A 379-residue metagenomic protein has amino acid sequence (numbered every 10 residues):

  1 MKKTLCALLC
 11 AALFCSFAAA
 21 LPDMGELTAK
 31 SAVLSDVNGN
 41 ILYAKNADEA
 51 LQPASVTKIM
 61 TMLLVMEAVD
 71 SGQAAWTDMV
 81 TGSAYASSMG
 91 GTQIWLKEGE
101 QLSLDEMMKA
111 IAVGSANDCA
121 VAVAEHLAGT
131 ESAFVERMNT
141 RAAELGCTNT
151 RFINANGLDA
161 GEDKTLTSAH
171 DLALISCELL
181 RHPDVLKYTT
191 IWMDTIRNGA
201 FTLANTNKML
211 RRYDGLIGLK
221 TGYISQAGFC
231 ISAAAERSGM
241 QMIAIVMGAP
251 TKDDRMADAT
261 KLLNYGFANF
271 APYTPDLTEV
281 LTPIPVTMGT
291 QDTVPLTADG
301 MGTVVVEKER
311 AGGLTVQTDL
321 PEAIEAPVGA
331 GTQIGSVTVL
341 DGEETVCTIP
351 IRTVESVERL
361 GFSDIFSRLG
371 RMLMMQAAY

Functional and structural regions predicted by a protein language model:
M1-L9: Positively charged n-region of N-terminal signal peptides that target proteins for export
K3-T4, I59, R237: Hydrophobic alpha-helical segments, especially transmembrane helices and their immediate juxtamembrane helical caps
L9, L13-F17: Hydrophobic core
C15-S16, S71, T274-L277: Residues in and immediately flanking transmembrane alpha helices
A19-P183: Active-site-adjacent loops and short helices of periplasmic peptidoglycan-processing enzymes
C147-R151, D163-Y379: Domain-terminus/edge residues, biased toward the C-terminal soluble/receptor-binding domains of extracytoplasmic
